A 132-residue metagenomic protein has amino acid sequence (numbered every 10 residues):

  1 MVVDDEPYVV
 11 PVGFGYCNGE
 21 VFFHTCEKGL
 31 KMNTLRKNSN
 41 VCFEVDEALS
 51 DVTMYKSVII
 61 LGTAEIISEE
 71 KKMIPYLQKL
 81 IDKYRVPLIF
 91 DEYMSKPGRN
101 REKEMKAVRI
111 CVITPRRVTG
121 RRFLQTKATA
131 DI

Functional and structural regions predicted by a protein language model:
M1-E27, L35, E44: Short beta-strand segments
C17, C26, D46, E65-I67 (+1 more regions): Solvent-exposed residues in well-ordered beta-strands and their adjoining turns, especially edge/terminal strands
C17-G19, L30-N33, V52, T129-A130: A short local loop/turn or secondary-structure capping micro-motif enriched for an aromatic residue
E20-F22, C42, V112, T119: General beta-strand recognition
T25-G29, V41-A48, E92-G98: Short acidic (Asp/Glu) patches
T34-L35, L80: A generic structural signal for nonpolar/aromatic side chains embedded in well-ordered alpha-helices
K37-E47, K56-E65: Active-site-adjacent structural patch at catalytic or cofactor/ligand-binding sites
V52-I132: Charged, gly/pro-rich active-site loop segments
